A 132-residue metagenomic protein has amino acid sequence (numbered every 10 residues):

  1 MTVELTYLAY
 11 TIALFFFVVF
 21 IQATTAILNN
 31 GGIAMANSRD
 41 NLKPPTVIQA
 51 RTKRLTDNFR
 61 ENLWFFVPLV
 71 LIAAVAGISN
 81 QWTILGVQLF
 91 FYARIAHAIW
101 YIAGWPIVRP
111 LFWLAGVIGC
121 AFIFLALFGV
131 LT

Functional and structural regions predicted by a protein language model:
M1-I21: Long, highly hydrophobic alpha-helical transmembrane signal-anchor segments
Y10-A13, Q88-Y92, L111, I118: Hydrophobic residues within alpha-helical transmembrane segments of multi-pass solute transporters/permease subunits
A23-K53: Cytosolic, membrane-interface loops and tails of multi-pass inner-membrane proteins
D57-I72: Core segments of transmembrane alpha-helices that mediate helix-helix packing or line hydrophobic substrate/ligand
N80-L89: Structural signature of hydrophobic alpha-helical transmembrane segments
I95-I118: Interfacial loop-to-transmembrane junctions
I123-T132: Juxtamembrane boundary at the C-terminal end of a transmembrane helix
